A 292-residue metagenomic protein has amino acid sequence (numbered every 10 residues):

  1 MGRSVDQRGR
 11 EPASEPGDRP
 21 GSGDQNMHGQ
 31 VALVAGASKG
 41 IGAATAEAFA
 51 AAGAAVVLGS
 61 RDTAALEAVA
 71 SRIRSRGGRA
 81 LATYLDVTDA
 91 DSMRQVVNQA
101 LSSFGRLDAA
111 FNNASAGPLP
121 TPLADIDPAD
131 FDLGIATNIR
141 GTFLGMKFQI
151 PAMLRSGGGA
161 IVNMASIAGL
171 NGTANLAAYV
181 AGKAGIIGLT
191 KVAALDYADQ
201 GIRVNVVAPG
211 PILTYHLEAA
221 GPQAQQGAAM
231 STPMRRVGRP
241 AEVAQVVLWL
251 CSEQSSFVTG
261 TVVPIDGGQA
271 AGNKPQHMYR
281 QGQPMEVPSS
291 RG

Functional and structural regions predicted by a protein language model:
R10, V206, Q223-V258, I265-G267: C-terminal helical subdomain
S38-K39: Conserved glycine-rich cofactor-binding loop
T121-L123, D127-D132, L217, A228: Substrate-binding pocket helix/loop in short-chain dehydrogenase/reductase
D125-D132, A136, P222, E286-V287: Short, well-ordered secondary-structure patches that form non-catalytic structural/interaction elements within domains
M146, G182, T190: Active-site helix of classical SDR
P151, L195-D199, S256: Alpha-helical segment proximal to the catalytic Tyr-Lys
S166: Residue(s) in the substrate-gating loop at a strand-loop-helix junction that position the organic substrate next
